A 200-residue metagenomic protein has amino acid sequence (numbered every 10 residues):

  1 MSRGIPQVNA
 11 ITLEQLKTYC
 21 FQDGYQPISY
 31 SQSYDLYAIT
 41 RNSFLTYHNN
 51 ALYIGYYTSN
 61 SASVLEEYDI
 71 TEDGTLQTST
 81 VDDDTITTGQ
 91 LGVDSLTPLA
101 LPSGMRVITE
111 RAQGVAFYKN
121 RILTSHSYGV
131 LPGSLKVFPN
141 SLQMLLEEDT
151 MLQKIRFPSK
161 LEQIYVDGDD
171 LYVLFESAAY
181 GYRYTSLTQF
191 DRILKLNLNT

Functional and structural regions predicted by a protein language model:
M1, G55-T58, S125-S127, L174-S177: Recurrent small/Gly-Pro-centered beta-turn motifs in extracellular repeat architectures
M1-I11, N60-T71, V130-S141, A179-N199: Structural motif
G4-I39, T71-T109, E148-F157: Surface-exposed loop and turn segments in beta-propeller and other repeat-based domains that flank or scaffold
D35-Y53, V107-Y118, E162-G168, S177: Structural signature of eukaryotic scaffold interfaces centered on beta-propeller domains
N49, G55-T58, D69: Short, structured patches in soluble enzyme cores that scaffold and shape functional sites
A51-L52, R121-I122, G129, D170-L171: Generic structural signal for coil-to-beta-strand starts
D94-Q143: Loop/turn-rich, solvent-exposed surfaces of beta-rich toroidal or solenoidal domains
M144-G168: Conserved blade-ending motifs and adjacent loop-strand segments that build the rim/top face of beta-propeller domains
